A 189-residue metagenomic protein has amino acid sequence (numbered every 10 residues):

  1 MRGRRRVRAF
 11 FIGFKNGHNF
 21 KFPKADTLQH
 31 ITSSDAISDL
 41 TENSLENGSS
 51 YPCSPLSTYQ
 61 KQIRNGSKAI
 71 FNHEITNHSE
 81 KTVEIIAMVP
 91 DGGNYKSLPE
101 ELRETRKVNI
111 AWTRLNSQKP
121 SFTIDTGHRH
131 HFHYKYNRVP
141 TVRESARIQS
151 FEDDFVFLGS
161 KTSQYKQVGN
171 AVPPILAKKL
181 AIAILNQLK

Functional and structural regions predicted by a protein language model:
M1-R103: Class I S-adenosyl-L-methionine
T58-K189: C-terminal target-recognition/interaction regions appended to catalytic cores
